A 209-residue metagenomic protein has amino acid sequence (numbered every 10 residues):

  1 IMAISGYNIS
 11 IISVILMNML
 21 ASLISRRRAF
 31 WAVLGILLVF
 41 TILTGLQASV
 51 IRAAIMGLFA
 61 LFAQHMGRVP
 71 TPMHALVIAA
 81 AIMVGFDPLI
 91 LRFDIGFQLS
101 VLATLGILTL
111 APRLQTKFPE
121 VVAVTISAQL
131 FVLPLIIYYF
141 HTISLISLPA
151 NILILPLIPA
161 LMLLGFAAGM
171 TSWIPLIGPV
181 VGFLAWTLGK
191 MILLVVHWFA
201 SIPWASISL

Functional and structural regions predicted by a protein language model:
I1, I207-S208: Hydrophobic secondary-structure signal with a strong preference for alpha-helical segments in membranes
I1-L148: Hydrophobic alpha-helical transmembrane segments in multi-pass membrane proteins
T104-I207: Alpha-helical transmembrane segments of multi-pass integral membrane proteins
